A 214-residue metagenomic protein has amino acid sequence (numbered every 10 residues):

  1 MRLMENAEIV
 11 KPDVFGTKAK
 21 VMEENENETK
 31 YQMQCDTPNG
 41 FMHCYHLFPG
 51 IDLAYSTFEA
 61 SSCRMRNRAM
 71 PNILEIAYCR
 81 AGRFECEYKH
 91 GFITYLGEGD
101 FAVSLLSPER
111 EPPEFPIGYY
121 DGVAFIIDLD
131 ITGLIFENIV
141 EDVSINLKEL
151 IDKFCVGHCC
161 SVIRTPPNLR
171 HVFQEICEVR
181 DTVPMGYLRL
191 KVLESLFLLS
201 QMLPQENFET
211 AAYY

Functional and structural regions predicted by a protein language model:
M1-M70, A77: N-terminal low-complexity or simple alpha-helical regulatory segments that function as activation/interaction modules
L3-K11, D52, N72, V143 (+2 more regions): Alpha-helical structural motif
C35, C44, C63, C79 (+4 more regions): Generic recognition of cysteine residues
P38, C63, R83-F84, R189-L193: Generic hydrophobic/packing signal
G50, M70-N72, G97, Y119: A short, structural micro-pattern
T57-F58, M70-E85, F125-L129: Short, conserved beta-strand element in jelly-roll/cupin
E87, F92-Y214: Alpha-helical bundle regulatory/interaction domains
